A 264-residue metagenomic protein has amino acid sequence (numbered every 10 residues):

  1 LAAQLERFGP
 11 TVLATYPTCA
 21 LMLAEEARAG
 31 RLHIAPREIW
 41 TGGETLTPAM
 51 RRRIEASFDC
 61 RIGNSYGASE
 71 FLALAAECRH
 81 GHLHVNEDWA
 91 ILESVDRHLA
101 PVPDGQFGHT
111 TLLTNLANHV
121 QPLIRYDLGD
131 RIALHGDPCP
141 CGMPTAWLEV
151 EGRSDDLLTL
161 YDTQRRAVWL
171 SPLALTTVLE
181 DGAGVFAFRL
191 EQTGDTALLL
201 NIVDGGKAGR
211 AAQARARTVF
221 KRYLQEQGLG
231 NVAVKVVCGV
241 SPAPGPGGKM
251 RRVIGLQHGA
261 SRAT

Functional and structural regions predicted by a protein language model:
L1-T264: Active-site glycine/GP-rich loop and adjacent strand/helix microenvironment that borders small-molecule binding pockets
